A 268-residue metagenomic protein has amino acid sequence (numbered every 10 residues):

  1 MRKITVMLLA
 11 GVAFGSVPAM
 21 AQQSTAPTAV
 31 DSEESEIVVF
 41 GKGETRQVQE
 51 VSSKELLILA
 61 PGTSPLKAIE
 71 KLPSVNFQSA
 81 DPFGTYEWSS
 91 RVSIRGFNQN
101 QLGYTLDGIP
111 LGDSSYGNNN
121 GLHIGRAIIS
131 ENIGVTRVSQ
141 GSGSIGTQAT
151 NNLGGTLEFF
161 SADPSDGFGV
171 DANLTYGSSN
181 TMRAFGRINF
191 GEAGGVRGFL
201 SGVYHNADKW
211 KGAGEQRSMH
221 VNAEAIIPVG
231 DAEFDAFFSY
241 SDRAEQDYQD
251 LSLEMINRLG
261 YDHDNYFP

Functional and structural regions predicted by a protein language model:
M1-T28: Cleavable N-terminal targeting peptides that direct proteins into the secretory/outer-membrane pathway or into
K3, A10, N98, Y176-S178: Short, flexible loop/turn elements at secondary-structure junctions
G15-S16, N120, G186: Residues in and immediately flanking transmembrane alpha helices
V30-D166: Acidic, small-polar-rich N-terminal luminal/periplasmic segments of exported/outer-membrane proteins
G169-D171, T175-N206, K211-P268: Transmembrane beta-barrel wall of Gram-negative outer-membrane proteins
